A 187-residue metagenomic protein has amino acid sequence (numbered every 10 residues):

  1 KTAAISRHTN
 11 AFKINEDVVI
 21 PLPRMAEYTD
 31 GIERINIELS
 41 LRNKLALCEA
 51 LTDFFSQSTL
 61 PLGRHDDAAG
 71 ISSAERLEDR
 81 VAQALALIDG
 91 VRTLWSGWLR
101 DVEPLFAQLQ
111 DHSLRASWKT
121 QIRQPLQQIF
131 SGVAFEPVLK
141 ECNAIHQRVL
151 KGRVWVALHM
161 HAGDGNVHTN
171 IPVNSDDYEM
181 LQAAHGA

Functional and structural regions predicted by a protein language model:
K1-A187: Noncatalytic alpha-helical scaffold of FAD-dependent oxidoreductases
